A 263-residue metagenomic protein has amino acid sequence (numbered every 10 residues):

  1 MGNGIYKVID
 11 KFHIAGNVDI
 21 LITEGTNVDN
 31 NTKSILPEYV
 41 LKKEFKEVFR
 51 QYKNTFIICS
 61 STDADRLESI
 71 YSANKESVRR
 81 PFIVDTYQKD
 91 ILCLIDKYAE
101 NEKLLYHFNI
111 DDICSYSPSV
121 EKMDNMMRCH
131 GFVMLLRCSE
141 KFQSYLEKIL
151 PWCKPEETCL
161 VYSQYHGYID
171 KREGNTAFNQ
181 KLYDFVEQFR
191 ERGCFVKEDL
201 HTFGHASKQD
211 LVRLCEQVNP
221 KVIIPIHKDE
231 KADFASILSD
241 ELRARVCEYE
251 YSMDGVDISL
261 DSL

Functional and structural regions predicted by a protein language model:
M1, N27-T32, C59-L67, Y87-L92 (+4 more regions): Active-site environment of divalent metal-dependent phosphoester hydrolases
M1-D65, S69-E76, P81-I83, A99-E102: His/Asp/Glu-rich metal-coordinating catalytic cores of metallo-dependent phosphodiesterases/hydrolases acting on
K11-N17, A99-I113, C194-E198: Structural recognition of alpha->loop->beta junctions
G16, F49, K53, D96-A99 (+4 more regions): Generic secondary-structure transition motif, activating predominantly at the C-termini of alpha-helices
I22, P81-D90, L160-Q164, I224-I226: Short internal beta-strands
F45, F49, D63, S77 (+2 more regions): Positively charged, amphipathic N-terminal segments that serve as targeting/anchoring signals
S60-R66, I91-K103, Q217, A232-V246: Hydrophobic transmembrane alpha-helix bundles
S72, E76-S77, D111-L263: C-terminal regulatory/interaction regions
